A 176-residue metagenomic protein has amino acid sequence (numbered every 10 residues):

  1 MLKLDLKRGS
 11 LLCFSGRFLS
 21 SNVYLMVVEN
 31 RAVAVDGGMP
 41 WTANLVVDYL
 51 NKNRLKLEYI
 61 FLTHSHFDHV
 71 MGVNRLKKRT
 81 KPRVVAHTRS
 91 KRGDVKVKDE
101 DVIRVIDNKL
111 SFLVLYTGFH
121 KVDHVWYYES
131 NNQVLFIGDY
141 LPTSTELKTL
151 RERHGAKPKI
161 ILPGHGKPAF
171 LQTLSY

Functional and structural regions predicted by a protein language model:
M1-Y49, V125-Y140: Conserved beta-strand hairpin/beta-sheet module of binuclear metal-dependent hydrolase folds, prominently
L2-K7, V105-I106, H154: Short, conserved catalytic or adaptor-binding loops enriched in Gly and charged residues
G9, L55, P82-R83, L110-F112 (+1 more regions): A structural micro-motif
F14-R17, G93-K96, T117-G118: Short gly/ser/thr-rich secondary-structure transition/capping motifs
L25, L50, K77, R153-H154: Short hydrophobic patches on amphipathic alpha-helices that form coiled-coil/helix-mediated interaction surfaces
A32, P40, K109-Y176: Metallo-beta-lactamase
V33-D36, Y59-L62, V114: Short catalytic-loop micro-motif centered on adjacent basic/acidic residues
P40-D107: Active-site HxH/HxHxD metal-binding segment of metal-dependent hydrolases
